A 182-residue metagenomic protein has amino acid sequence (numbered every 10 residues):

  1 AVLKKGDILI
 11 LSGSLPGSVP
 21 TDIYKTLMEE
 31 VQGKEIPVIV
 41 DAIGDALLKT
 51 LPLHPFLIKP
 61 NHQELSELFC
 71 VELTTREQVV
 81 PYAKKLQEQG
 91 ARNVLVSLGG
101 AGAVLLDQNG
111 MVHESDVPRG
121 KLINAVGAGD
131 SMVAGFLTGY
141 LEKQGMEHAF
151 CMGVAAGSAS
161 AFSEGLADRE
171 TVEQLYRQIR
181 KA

Functional and structural regions predicted by a protein language model:
A1-K4: Conserved phosphate-binding/catalytic loop of the ribokinase/pfkB sugar-kinase fold
D7-I8, N93: Structural motif
I8-Q78: Conserved beta-alpha-beta core of the PfkB/ribokinase-like small-molecule kinase fold
E29-E30, L48, R76-A182: Conserved phosphate-binding/catalytic region of the ribokinase-like
